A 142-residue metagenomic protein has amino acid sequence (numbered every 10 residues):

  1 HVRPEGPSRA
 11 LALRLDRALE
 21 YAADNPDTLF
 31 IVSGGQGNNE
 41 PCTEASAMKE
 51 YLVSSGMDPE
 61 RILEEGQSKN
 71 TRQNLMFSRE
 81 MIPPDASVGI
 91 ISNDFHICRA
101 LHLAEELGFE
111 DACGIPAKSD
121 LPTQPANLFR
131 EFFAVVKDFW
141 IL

Functional and structural regions predicted by a protein language model:
H1-F129: A structural signal for short, hydrophobic/glycine-enriched beta-strand patches
Q124-L142: A transmembrane-helix-recognition feature enriched in membrane-embedded lipid enzymes and envelope glyco-/phospholipid
